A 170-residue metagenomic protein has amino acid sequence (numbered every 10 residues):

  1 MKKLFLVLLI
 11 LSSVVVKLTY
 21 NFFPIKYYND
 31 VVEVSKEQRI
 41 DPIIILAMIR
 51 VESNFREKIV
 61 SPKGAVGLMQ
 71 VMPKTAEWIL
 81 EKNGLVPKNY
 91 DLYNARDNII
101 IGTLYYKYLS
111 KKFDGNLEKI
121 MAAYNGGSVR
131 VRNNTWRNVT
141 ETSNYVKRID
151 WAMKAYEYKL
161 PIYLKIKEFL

Functional and structural regions predicted by a protein language model:
L4-E57, K159-L160: Export/targeting segments at the very N-terminus of extracytoplasmic proteins
Y20-N21, V31-V34, E57-V66, L85-R96 (+2 more regions): Second-shell loop/turn segments in exported
I25, R96-I100, S143: Non-membrane alpha-helical structural segments and their capping/turn regions in soluble enzymes
R39-R56, G102-T103, I120-G127, I149: Short, functionally critical alpha-helical segments immediately adjacent to catalytic or ligand/cofactor-binding
R50, E77, L104-K111: Short glycine/serine- and small hydrophobic-enriched flexible loop segments
F55, T75-N83, V131, Y156: A short secondary-structure junction motif
K63-L85, I101-L104, V146-I149: Substrate-binding/active-site groove segments that recognize and process beta-1,4-linked N-acetyl-hexosamine
G115-F169: Catalytic and substrate-binding regions of cell-wall glycan-acting enzymes that process beta-1,4-linked
